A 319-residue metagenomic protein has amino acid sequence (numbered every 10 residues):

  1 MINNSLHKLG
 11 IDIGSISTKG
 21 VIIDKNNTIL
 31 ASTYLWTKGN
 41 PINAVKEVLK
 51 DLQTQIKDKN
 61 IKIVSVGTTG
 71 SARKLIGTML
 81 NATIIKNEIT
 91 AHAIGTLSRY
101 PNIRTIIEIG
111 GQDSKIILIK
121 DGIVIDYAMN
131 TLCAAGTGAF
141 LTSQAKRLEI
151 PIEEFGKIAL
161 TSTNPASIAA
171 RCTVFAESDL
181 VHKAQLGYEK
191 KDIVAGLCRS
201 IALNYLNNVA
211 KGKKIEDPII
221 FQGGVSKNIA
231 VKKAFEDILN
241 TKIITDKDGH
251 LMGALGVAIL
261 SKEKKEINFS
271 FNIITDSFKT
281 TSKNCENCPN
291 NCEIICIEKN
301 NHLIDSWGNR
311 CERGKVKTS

Functional and structural regions predicted by a protein language model:
I2-N26, I103-K120, N164, N287-C288 (+1 more regions): Gly/Thr-rich phosphate-binding beta-strand-loop-beta motif of the actin/hexokinase/Hsp70
S5-K50, D126-Y127, T131-C133, R310: Short glycine-rich, Thr/Ser-proximal phosphate-binding strand/loop in the N-terminal lobe of ATP-dependent enzymes
K38-I42, D121-N164, C172, I259-E263 (+2 more regions): Glycine-rich phosphate-binding loop plus the immediately following alpha-helix
T69-A72, K211-I238, G249-H250: Glycine-rich phosphate-binding loops at beta-strand->alpha-helix junctions
T83-I89, E236-L255: Conserved phosphate-binding/catalytic loops in two-lobed NTP-binding clefts
K115, E263-S319: Acidic, glycine/GT-rich loop-and beta-edge segments that sit at the periphery of enzyme/chaperone cores
G138-T142, D246-I274: Glycine-rich phosphate-binding/hydrolytic loop that grips phosphoryl groups
A176-V209: Adenine-nucleotide phosphate-binding core of ATP-dependent small-molecule kinases
